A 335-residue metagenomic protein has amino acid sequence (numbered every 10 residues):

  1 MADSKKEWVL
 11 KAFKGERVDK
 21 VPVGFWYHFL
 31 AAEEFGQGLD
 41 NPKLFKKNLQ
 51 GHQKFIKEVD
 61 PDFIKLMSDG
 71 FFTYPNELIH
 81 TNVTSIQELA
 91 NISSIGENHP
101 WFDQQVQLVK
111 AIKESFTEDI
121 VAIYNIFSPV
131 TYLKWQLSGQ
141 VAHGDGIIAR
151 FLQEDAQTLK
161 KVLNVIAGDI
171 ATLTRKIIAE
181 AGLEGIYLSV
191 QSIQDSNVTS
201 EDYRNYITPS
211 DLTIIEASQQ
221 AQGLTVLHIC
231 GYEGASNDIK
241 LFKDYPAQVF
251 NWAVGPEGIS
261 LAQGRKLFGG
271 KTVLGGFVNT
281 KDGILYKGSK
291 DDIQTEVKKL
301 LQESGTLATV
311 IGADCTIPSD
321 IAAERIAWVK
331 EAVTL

Functional and structural regions predicted by a protein language model:
M1-T81, K110-S115, I120, R204 (+3 more regions): N-terminal basic, low-complexity leaders that serve as flexible interaction/assembly modules and, when applicable, as
W8, K14-V18, A31-F35, E216-L335: Catalytic-face loop-and-helix region of soluble metabolic enzyme cores
K14-D40, G70-F71, N76-N82, I123-L159 (+2 more regions): N-terminal small/glycine-rich loop or linker at the start of catalytic domains across soluble metabolic enzymes
G38-P42, I86-H99, Q140-V162, I193-T208 (+2 more regions): Glycine-rich tight-turn/loop motif centered on a GG-T
F63-I86, A90-N98, E184-D202, D314-A322: Glycine-rich, proline-tolerant flexible connector loops at the mouths of alpha/beta enzymes
N76-K176: Active-site-proximal, glycine-rich beta->alpha crossover segments in alpha/beta enzymes that shape flexible
L89-D119, S200-Q222, L267-V273, V329-L335: Alpha-helix-loop-beta-strand connector modules within alpha/beta enzyme cores
I147, E154-Q157, N164-I186, T208 (+3 more regions): Alpha/beta enzyme core
